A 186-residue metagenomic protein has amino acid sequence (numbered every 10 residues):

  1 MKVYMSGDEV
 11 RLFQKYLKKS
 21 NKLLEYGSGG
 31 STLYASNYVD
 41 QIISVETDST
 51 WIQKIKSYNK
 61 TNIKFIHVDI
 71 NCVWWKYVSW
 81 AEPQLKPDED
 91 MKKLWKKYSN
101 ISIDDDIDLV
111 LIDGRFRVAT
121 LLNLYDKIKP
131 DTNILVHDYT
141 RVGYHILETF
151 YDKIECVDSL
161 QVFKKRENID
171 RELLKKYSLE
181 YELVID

Functional and structural regions predicted by a protein language model:
M1-S20, W80-K92: Class I SAM-dependent methyltransferase Rossmann-like catalytic core, especially the SAM/SAH-binding loop
V3, E25, V110-G114: Short, charged/polar micro-motifs that form catalytic or ligand-binding hotspots
S6-K76: SAM cofactor-binding core of SAM-dependent methyltransferases, primarily the Rossmann-like beta-alpha-beta module
D8-F13, S28-S31, K93-I101, L121-N123 (+1 more regions): A generic local structural motif
Q14, I52-K56, K92-K96, E148 (+2 more regions): Generic detector of well-ordered alpha-helical segments enriched in charged/polar residues, highlighting helical
W51-K60, W74-V78, V142-T149, F163-E167: Short, charged, surface-exposed secondary-structure boundary motifs
I55-D104: S-adenosyl-L-methionine
S99-D104, L109-D186: C-terminal substrate-binding/active-site "lid" region of AdoMet-derived donor-dependent transferases
